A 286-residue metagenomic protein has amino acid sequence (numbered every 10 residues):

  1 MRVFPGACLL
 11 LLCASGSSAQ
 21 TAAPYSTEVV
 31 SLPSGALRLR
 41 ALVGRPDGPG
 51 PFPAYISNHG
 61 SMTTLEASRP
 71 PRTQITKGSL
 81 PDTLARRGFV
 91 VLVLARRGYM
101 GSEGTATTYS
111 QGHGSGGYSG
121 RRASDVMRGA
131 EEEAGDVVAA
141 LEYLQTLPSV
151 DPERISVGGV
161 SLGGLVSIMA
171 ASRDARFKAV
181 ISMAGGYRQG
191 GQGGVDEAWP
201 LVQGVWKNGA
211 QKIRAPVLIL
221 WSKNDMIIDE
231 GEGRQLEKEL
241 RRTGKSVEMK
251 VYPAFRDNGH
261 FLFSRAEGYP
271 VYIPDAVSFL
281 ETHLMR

Functional and structural regions predicted by a protein language model:
Q20-G50: N-terminal cap/lid segment of alpha/beta-hydrolase-fold proteins
G50-F52, G60-E103, Q189-G190: Short substrate-entry loop that stabilizes the transition state in hydrolases
N58, L94-R96, M183, Y252-F255: Alpha/beta-hydrolase
Y109-P148: Alpha/beta-hydrolase active-site loop
S149-V160: Alpha/beta-hydrolase fold nucleophile elbow
G164-A175: Short glycine-enriched nucleophile-adjacent loop and the immediately C-terminal alpha-helix near the catalytic center
A179, G185, G191-T243, E248: The feature captures the conserved acid-bearing segment of alpha/beta-hydrolase catalytic domains
T243-R286: C-terminal catalytic histidine-bearing segment of alpha/beta-hydrolase fold enzymes
